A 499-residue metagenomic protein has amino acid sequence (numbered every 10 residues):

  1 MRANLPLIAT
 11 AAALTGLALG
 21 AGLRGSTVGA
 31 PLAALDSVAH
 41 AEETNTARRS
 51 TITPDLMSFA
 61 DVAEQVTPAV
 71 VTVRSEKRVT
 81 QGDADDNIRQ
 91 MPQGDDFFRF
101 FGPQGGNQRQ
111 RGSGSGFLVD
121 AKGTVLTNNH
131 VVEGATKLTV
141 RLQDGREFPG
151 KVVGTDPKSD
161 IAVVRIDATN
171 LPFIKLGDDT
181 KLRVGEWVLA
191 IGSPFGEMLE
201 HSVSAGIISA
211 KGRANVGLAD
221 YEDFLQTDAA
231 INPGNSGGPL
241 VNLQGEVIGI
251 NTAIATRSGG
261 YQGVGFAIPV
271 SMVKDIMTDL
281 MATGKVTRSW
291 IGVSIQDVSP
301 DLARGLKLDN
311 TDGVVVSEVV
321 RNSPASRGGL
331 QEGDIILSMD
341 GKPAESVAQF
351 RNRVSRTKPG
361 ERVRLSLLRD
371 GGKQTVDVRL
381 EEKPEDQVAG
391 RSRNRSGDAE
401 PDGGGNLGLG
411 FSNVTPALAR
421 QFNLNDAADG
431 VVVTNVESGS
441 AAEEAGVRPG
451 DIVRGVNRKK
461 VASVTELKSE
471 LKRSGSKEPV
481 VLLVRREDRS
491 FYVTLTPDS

Functional and structural regions predicted by a protein language model:
M1-V38, R48, D61, Q108 (+8 more regions): C-terminal recognition in membrane/secretory proteostasis and scaffolding
A3, A47, F59, Q81-D83 (+8 more regions): Active-site loop architecture of trypsin-fold serine endopeptidases
L5-P6, T51-D61, P103-T124, R146-P149 (+4 more regions): A conserved glycine-rich beta-strand in the N-terminal activation segment of trypsin-fold
T67-S75: A short, Trp-centered hydrophobic/proline-enriched beta-strand micro-motif
R78, A121, T136, T155-S159 (+4 more regions): Short, conserved beta-turn/loop elements at beta-strand boundaries and strand-helix junctions
V79-R111, Q387-G404: Intrinsically disordered, low-complexity segments enriched in small/polar residues
D83-R89, D120-K122, L126-D160, I166-N170 (+2 more regions): Catalytic-histidine neighborhood of serine endopeptidases, predominantly the chymotrypsin-like S1/PA family
R141, K151-V153, N170-E197, T278 (+1 more regions): Active-site substrate-binding loop(s) of clan PA
